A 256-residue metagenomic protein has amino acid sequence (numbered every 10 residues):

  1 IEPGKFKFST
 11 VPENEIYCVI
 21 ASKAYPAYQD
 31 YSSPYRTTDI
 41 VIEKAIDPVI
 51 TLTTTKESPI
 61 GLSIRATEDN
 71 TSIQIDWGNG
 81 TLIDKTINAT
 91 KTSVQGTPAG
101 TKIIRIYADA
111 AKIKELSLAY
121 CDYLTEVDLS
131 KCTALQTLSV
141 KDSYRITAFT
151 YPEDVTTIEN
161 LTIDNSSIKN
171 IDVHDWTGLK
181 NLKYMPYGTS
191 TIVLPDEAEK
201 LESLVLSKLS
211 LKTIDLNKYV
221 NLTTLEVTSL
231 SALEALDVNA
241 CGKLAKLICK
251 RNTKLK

Functional and structural regions predicted by a protein language model:
P3-Y144, Y151-N160, S167-K180, L194-S203 (+3 more regions): N-terminal capping/linker segments that flank leucine-rich repeat
D122-T125, Y144-T147, S167-K169, G188-T191 (+3 more regions): Canonical position 11/12 of the leucine-rich repeat
G178, C249-K256: Short, intrinsically disordered, charge-balanced linker/junction segments flanking boundaries in proteins
Y184: Catalytic domains of riboflavin
V227, G242, C249: Predominantly soluble domains enriched in secretory-pathway, periplasmic, or organellar proteins
